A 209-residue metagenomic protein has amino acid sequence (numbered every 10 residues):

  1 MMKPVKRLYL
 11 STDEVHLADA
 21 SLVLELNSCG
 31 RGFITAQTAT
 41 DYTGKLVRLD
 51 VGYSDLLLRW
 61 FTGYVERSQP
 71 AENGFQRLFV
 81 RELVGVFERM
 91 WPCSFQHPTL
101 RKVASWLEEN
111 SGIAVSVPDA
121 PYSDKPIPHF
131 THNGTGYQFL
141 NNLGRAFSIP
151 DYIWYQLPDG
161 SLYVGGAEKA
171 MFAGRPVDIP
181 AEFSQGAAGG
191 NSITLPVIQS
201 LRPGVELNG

Functional and structural regions predicted by a protein language model:
M1-G85, G190-L195: Assembly/oligomerization scaffold segments
M1-L26, N110, D159-G186: Short beta-strand/loop turn elements enriched in aromatics
M1-V5, D41-L46, S148-I149, L157-P158 (+1 more regions): A short, compositionally biased
I34, C93-V115, T131-Q156, G204: Amphipathic, non-transmembrane alpha-helical segments in extracytoplasmic/periplasmic proteins
F75-L83, D119-G186: Short beta-strand-centered interaction patches in the first periplasmic/extracellular domains of large envelope
F87, S116-P118: Short acidic/His/Gly/Ser-rich catalytic and metal-binding motifs that mark active-site loops of diverse hydrolases
R89-H97, G165-E206: Surface-exposed, non-catalytic interaction/assembly patches
